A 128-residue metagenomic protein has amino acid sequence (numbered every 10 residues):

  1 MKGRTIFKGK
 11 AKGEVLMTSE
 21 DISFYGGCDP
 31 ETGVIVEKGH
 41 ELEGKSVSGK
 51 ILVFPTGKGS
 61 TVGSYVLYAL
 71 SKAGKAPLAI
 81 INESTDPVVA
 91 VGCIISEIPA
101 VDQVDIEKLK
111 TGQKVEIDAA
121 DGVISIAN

Functional and structural regions predicted by a protein language model:
G3-A11, L16-S125: Feature captures the catalytic cores and cofactor-binding loops of soluble hydro-lyases/lyases that act on carboxylate
